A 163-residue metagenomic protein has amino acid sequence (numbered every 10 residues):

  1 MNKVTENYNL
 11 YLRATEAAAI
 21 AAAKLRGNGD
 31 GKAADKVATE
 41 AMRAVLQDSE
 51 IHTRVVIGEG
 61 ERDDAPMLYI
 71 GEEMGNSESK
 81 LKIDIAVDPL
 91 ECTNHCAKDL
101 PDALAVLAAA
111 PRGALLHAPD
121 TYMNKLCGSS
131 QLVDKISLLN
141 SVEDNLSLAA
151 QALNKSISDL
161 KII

Functional and structural regions predicted by a protein language model:
M1-A86: N-terminal subdomain of lithium-sensitive/metallo-dependent phosphomonoesterases centered on the IMPase/IPPase/PAP
T5-Y8, N94, V133-D134: A short glycine/serine-rich beta->alpha loop
H52-R54, A65, T93, L104-V106 (+2 more regions): Generic secondary-structure boundary/loop-capping signal
M67-Y69, K98-L100, A118-T121: Short acidic, glycine/serine/threonine-rich loops at helix termini
E73-G75, T93-A97, L148-N154: A generic local secondary-structure boundary/capping motif
S79-E91, H95-L116: DPxDG-like acidic metal-binding loop motif
V106-I163: Acidic beta-strand-loop-alpha-helix segment within the catalytic core of divalent metal-dependent phosphate-processing
